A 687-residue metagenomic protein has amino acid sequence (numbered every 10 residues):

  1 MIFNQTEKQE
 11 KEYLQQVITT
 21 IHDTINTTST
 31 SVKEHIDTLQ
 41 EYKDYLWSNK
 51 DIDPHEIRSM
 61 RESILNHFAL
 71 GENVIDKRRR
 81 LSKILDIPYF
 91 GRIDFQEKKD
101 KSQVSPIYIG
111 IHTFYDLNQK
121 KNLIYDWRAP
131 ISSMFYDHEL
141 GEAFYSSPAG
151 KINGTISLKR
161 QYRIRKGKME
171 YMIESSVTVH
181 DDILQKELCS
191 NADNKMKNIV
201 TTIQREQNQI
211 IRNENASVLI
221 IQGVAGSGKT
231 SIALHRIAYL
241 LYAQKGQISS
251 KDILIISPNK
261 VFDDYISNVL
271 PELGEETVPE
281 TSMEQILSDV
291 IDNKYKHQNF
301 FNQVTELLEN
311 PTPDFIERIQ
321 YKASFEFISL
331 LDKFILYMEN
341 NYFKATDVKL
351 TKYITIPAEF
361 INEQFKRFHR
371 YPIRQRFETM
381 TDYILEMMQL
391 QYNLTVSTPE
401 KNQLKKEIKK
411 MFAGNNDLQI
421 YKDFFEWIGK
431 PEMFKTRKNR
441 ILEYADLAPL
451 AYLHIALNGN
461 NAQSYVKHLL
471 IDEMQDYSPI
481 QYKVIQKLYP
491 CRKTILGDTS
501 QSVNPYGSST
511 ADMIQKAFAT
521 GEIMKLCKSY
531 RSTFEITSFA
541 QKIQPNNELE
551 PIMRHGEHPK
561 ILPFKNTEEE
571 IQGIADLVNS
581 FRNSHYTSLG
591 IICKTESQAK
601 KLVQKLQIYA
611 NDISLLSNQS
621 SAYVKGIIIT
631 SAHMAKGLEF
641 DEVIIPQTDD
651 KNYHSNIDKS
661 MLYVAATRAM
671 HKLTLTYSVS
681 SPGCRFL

Functional and structural regions predicted by a protein language model:
M1-K33, Q40, L184-Q303, K636 (+1 more regions): P-loop NTPase Walker
M1-V200, Q204, N208-R212, C684: Extended, charged low-complexity regulatory segments
P54-N73, I211-S217, Q222-V224, G228-S231 (+6 more regions): Generic detector of solvent-exposed, compositionally biased contiguous segments
R92, Q209, V218, D252-L254 (+3 more regions): Beta-sheet entry/capping signal
C189, D193, Y321, R370 (+3 more regions): Conserved phosphate/pyrophosphate-binding and hydrolysis machinery centered on Walker-type P-loop NTPases, extending
M196-V200, Q204-N208, L234, A238 (+5 more regions): Short, well-ordered alpha-helical scaffold segments within catalytic/effector domains
L241-L469, D476-V484, R492: Alpha-helical nucleic-acid-binding subdomain of P-loop helicases immediately C-terminal to the Walker A/P-loop
G246-Q247, K260-N268, E272-E276, T281-I286 (+3 more regions): Conserved helicase motor core of SF1/SF2 NTP-dependent helicases
